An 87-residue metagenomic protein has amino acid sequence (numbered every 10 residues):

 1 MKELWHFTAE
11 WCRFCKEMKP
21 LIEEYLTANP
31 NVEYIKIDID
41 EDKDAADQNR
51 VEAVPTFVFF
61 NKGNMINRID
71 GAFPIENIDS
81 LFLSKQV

Functional and structural regions predicted by a protein language model:
M1-A28: Local sequence-structure signature of Cys/Sec-based thiol-disulfide redox active-site neighborhoods
F7, L26, N31-A45: Thiol-based oxidoreductase modules, predominantly thioredoxin-like and allied folds used for disulfide exchange
R13, E41, E76: Short alpha-helical
Y25, A45-N49, L81: CheY-like receiver
N49-V58: Structural micro-motif
V58-V87: Non-catalytic, surface beta->alpha helical segment in thiol-disulfide oxidoreductase systems
